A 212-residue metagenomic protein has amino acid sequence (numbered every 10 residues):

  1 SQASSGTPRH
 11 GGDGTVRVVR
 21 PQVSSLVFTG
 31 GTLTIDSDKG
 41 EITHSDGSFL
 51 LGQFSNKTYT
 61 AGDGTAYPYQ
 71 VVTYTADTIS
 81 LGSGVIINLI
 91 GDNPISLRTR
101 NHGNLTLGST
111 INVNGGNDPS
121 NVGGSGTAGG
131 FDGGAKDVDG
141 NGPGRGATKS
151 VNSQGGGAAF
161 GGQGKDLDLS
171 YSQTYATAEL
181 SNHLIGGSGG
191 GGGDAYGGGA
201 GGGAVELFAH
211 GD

Functional and structural regions predicted by a protein language model:
S1-V71, T78, N93-S96, H102-D212: Glycine-centric low-complexity/flexibility signal
L81, I87-I90: Structural recognition of beta-strand segments within beta-rich domains
